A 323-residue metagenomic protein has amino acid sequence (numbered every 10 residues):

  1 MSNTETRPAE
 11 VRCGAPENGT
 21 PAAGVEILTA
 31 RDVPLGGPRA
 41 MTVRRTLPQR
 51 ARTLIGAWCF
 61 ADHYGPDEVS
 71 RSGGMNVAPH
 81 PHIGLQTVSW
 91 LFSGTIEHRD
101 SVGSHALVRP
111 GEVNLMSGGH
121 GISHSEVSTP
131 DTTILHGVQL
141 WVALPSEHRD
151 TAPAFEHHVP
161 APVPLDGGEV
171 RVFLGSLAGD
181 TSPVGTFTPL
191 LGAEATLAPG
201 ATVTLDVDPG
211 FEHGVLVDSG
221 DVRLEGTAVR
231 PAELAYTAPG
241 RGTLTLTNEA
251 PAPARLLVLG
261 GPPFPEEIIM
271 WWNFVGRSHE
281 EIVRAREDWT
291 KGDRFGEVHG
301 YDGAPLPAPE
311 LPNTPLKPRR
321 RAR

Functional and structural regions predicted by a protein language model:
M1-R323: Jelly-roll (double-stranded beta-helix
